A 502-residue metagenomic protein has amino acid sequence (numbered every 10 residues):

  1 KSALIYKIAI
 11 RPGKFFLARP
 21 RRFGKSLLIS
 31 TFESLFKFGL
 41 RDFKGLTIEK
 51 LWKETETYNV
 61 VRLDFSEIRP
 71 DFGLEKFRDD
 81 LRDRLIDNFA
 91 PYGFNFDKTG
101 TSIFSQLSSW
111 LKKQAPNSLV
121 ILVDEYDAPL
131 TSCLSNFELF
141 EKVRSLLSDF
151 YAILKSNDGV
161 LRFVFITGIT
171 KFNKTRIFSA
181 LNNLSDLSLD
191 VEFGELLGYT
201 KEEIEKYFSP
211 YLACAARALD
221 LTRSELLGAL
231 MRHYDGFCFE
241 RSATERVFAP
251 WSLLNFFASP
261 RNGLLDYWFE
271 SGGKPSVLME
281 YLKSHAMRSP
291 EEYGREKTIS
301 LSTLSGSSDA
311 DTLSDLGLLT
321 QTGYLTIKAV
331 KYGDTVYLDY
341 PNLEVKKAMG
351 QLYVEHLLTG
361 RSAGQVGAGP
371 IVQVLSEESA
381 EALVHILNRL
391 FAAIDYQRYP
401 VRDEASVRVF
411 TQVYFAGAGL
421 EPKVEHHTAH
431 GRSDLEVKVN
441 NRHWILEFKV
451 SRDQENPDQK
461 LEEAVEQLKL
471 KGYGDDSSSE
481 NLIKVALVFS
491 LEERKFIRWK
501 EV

Functional and structural regions predicted by a protein language model:
K1-D403, A418: Phosphate-binding site recognition
A380-V502: Structural signature of nuclease core domains in nucleic-acid processing machines
